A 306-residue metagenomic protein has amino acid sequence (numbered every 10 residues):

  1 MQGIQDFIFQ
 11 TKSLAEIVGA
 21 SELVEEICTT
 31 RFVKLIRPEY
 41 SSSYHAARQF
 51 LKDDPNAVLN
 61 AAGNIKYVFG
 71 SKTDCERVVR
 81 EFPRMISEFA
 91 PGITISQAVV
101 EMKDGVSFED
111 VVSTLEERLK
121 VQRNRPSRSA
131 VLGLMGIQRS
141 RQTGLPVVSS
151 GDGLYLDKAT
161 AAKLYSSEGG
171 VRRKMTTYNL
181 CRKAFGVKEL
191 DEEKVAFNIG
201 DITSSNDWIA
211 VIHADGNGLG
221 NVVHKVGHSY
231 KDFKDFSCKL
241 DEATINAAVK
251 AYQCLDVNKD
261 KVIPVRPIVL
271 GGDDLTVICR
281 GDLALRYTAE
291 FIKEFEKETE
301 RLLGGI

Functional and structural regions predicted by a protein language model:
M1-I306: Regulatory and interdomain segments flanking nucleotide-handling catalytic cores in signaling/defense enzymes
